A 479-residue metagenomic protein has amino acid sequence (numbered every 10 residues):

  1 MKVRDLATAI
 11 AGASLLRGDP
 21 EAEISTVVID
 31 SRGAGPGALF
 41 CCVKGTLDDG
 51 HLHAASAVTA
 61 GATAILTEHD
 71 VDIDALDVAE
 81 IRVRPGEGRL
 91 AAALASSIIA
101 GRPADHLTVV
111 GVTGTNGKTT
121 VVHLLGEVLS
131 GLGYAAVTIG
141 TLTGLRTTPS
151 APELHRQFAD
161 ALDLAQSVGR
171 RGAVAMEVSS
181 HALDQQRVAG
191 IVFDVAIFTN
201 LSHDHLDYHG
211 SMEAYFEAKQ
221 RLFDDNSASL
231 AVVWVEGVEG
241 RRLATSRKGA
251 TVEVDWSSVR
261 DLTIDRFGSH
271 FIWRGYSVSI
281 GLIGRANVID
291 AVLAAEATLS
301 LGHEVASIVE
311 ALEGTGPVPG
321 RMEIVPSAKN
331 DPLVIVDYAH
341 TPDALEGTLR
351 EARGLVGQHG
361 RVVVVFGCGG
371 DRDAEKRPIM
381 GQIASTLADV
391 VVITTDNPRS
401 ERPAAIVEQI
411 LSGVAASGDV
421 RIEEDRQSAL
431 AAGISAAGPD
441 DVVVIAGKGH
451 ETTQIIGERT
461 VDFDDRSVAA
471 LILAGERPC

Functional and structural regions predicted by a protein language model:
M1-L15, G33-L39, G45, D49-L52 (+4 more regions): ATP-dependent carboxylate-amine ligase
M1-L94, I98, D265, I283-R285 (+4 more regions): N-terminal leader/targeting and accessory segments in enzymes
A13-L15, T143, G268-W273: Short polybasic amphipathic segments
G50-H53, V58, A75-D77, A92 (+8 more regions): Short glycine-/acidic-enriched loop or helix-start segments at secondary-structure transitions that form or flank
T63, D194, D389: Receiver (REC) domain switch/active-site residues of two-component response regulators
T67, V71-L76, L164-G172, D184 (+3 more regions): Acidic, Mg2+-coordinating active-site environments of NTP-dependent enzymes
H69-V71, T141-L142, S180, L201 (+3 more regions): Short, ordered loop/turn segments at secondary-structure junctions
G88-V235, E239-A250, R477: Phosphate-binding loop of NTP-binding sites
